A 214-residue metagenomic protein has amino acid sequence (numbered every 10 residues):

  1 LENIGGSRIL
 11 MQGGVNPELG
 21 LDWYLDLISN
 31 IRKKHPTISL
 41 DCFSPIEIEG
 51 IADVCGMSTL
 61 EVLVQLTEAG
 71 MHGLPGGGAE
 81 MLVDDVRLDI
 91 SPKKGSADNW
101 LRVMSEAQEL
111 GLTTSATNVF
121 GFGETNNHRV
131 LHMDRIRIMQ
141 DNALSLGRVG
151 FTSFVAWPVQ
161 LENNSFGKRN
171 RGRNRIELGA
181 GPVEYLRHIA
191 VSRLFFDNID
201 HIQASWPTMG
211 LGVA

Functional and structural regions predicted by a protein language model:
L1, M57-Q65, M209-A214: Short, acidic/polar
L1-G13: Conserved alpha-helical substructure of the radical SAM core
G6-I9, G20-V119: Radical SAM/AdoMet-radical enzyme domain recognition
G13, K33-H35, S39, T67-A79 (+2 more regions): Conserved C-terminal portion of the radical SAM core fold that forms the substrate/S-adenosylmethionine-binding
N16, G50-I51, S91-K93, H128 (+2 more regions): A generic structural signal for short
N16-L19, I48-A52, G121-T125, L161-E162 (+1 more regions): Short, small-residue-enriched loops and turns at beta-alpha junctions that line or gate enzyme active sites
D84-L88, K168-R173: Short glycine/proline- and charge-enriched loop/turn segments that cap or connect secondary-structure elements
N170-P182: Glycine-rich phosphate-binding "P-loop"
